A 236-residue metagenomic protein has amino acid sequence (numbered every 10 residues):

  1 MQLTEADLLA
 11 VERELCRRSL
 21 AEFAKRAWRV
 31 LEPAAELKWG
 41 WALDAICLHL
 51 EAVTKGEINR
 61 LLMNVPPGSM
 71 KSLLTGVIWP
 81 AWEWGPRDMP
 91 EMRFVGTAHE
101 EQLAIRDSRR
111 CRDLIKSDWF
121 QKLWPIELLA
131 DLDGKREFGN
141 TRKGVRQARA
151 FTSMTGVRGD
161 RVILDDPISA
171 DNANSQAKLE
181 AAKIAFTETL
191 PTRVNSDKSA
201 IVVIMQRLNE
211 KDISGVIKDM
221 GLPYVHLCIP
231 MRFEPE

Functional and structural regions predicted by a protein language model:
M1-E236: Short, flexible loop motifs at catalytic/binding sites
